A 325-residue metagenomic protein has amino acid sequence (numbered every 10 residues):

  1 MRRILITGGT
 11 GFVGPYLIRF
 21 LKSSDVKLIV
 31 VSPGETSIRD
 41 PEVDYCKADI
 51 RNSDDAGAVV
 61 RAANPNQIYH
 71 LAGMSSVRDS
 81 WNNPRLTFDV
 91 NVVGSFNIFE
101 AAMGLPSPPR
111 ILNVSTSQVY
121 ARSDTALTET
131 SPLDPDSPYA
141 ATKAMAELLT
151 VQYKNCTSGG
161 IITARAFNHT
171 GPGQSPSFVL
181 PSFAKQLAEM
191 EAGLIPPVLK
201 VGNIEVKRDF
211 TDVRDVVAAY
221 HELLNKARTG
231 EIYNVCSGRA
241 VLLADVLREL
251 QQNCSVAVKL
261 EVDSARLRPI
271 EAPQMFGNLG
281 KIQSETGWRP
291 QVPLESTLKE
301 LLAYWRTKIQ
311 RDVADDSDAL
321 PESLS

Functional and structural regions predicted by a protein language model:
R2, L294-S325: Amphipathic terminal alpha-helices
I4-K22: N-terminal Rossmann NAD(P)H-binding glycine-rich loop of SDR-like oxidoreductase domains
T7, N168-Q174, P197-R208, Y233-V241 (+3 more regions): Glycine-rich Rossmann NAD(P)(H)-binding loop
I38, V213, I232, S264-R289 (+2 more regions): Conserved C-terminal active-site "lid" loop/helix of NAD(P)H-dependent oxidoreductases that clamps the redox cofactor
I50-V90: NAD(P)H-binding glycine-rich loop region in Rossmannoid oxidoreductase-like domains and their noncatalytic homologs
N82-R85, D89-N97, R110, Q118-T163 (+2 more regions): Catalytic helix-loop patch of NAD(P)-dependent Rossmann-fold dehydrogenases
T125-A126, L148-R208, V213-H221, A240 (+1 more regions): NAD(P)-dependent short-chain dehydrogenase/reductase
F183, K226-L267, D312: Mid/C-terminal beta-alpha module of Rossmann-like enzyme folds, strongest in SDR-family dehydrogenases/epimerases
